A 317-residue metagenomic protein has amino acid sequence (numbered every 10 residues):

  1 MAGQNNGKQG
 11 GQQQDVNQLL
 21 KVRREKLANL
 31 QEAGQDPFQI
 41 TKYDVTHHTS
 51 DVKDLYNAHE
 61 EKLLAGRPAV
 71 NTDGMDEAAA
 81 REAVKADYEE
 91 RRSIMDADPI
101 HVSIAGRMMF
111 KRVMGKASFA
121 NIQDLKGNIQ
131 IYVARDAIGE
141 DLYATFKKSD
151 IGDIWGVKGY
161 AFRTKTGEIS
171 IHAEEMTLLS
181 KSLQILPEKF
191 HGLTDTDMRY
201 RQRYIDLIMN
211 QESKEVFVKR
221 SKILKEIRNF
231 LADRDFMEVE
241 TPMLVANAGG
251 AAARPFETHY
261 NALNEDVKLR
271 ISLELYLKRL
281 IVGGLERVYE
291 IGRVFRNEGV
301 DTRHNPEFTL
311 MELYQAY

Functional and structural regions predicted by a protein language model:
M1-Y317: Class II aminoacyl-tRNA synthetase catalytic cores and aaRS-like
